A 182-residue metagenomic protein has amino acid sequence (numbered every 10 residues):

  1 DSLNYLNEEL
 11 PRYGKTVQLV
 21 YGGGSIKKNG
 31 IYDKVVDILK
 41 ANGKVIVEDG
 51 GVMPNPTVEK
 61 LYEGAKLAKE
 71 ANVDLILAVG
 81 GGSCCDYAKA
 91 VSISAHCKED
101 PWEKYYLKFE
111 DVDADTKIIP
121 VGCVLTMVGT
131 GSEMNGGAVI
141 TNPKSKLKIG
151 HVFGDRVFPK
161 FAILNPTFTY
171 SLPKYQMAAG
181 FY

Functional and structural regions predicted by a protein language model:
D1-Q18: N-terminal, positively charged, Ser/Thr/Ala/Gly-biased leader segments that form transit/presequence-like amphipathic
Y5, I26, G30, K34 (+4 more regions): Conserved active-site and cofactor/substrate-binding residues in soluble primary-metabolism enzymes
G14-V17, V73, P159: Local beta-strand N-terminus motif with an aromatic residue
Q18-L19, L75-L77, G122: Conserved beta-strand elements of the Class I
G23-G24, M127: Residue-level signal for short, function-critical loop segments
K27-P101: N-terminal small/polar loop signature for handling phosphorylated ligands or for N-terminal nucleophile
C97-Y182: A glycine/threonine-rich phosphate-anchoring loop and its flanking beta-alpha core in nucleotide/phosphate-binding
